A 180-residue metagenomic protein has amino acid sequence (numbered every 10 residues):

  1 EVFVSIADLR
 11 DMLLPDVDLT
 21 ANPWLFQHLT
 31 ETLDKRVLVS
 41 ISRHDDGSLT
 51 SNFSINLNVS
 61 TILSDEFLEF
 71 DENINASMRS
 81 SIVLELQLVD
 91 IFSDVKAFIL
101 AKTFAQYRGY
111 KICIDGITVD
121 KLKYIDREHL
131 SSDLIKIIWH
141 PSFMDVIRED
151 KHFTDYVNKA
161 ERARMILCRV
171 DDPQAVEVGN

Functional and structural regions predicted by a protein language model:
E1-A76: Bacterial c-di-GMP phosphodiesterase EAL domain
N75-I147, H152-N180: The catalytic core of metal-dependent phosphodiesterases that act on cyclic dinucleotides
